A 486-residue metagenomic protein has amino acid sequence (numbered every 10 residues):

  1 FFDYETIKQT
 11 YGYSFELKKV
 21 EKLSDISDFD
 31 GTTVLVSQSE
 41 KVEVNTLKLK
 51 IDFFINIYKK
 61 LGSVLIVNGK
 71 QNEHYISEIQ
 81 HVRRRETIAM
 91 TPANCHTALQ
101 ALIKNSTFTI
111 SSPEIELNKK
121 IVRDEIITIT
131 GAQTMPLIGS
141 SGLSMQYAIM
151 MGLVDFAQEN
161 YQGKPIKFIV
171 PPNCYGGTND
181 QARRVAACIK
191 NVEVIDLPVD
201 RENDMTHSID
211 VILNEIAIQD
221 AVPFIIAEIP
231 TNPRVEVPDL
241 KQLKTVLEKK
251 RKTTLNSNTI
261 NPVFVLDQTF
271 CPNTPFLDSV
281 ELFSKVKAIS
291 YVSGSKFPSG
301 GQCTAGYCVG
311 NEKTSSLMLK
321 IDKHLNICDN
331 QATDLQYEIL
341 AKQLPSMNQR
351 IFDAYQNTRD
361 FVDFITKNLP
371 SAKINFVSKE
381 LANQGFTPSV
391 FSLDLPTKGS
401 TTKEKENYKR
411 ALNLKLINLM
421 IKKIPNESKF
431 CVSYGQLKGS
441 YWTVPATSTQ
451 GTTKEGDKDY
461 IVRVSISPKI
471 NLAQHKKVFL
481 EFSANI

Functional and structural regions predicted by a protein language model:
F1-K120, D124-Q133, Q146, F156-F168 (+3 more regions): PLP-dependent enzyme catalytic core of the Aspartate aminotransferase-like
D3, I7, S111, L117 (+3 more regions): Active-site C-terminal subdomain of aminotransferase-like
S14, N45, N56, N68 (+27 more regions): Detector for Asparagine
E125, I129, M135-T366: Conserved PLP-enzyme active-site core in the AAT-like
A132-P136, S400-K403: Short, surface-exposed acidic
A227, L266, L393, V464-I466: Conserved beta-strand positions
